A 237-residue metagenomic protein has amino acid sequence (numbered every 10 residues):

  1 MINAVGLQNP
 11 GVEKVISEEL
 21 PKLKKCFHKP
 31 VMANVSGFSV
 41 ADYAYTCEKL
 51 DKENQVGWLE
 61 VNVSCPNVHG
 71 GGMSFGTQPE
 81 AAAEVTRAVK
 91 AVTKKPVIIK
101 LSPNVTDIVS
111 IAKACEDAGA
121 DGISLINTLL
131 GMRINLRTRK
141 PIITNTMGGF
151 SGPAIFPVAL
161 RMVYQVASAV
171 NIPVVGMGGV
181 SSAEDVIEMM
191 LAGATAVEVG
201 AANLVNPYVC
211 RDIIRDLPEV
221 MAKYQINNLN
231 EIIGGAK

Functional and structural regions predicted by a protein language model:
M1-K29: Glycine-rich, positively charged N-terminal anion/phosphate-binding segment
Q8, G179, A222-Q225: A structural signal for short, well-ordered beta-strand elements
S17, C26, F38-V175, S181-V199: Alpha/beta enzyme core
I134-G148, M190, A202-N227: C-terminal helical cap(s) of enzyme catalytic domains, especially alpha/beta-barrels
V180-E184, N206, K237: Small/polar glycine-rich anion-binding or flexible loop at a beta-alpha turn
E231-K237: A short, charged, Gly/Pro-tolerant segment at domain boundaries
